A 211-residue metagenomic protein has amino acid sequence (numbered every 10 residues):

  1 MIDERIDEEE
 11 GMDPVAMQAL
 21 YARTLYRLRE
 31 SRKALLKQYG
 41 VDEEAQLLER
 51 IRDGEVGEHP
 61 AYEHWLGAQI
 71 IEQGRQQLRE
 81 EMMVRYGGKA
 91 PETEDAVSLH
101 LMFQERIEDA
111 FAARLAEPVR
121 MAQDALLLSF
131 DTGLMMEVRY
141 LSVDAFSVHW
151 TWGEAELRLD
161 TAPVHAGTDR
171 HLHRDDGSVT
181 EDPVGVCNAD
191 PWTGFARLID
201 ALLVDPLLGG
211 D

Functional and structural regions predicted by a protein language model:
M1-A19, D53: Short, charge-rich amphipathic alpha-helices with coiled-coil/heptad character
E10, M17, T24, G57-P60 (+1 more regions): Surface positions of alpha-helical coiled-coils, especially the charged/polar e/g heptad sites that form inter-helical
P14, Q18-L28, R32-L35, I71-L78 (+1 more regions): Amphipathic alpha-helical coiled-coil segments
L36-H59: Short E/K-rich amphipathic alpha-helical oligomerization segments
Y62-P91, E154-S178: Charged low-complexity stretches with an acidic bias
E92-L99, H165-D211: Mixed-charge, Lys/Arg-enriched low-complexity segments
E92-M135, L141-S142, G209: Negatively charged, low-complexity tracts enriched in Asp/Glu with abundant Ser/Thr
M136-V164: Short, conserved beta-strand/beta-arch hydrophobic-aromatic motifs that form part of recognition grooves or interface
